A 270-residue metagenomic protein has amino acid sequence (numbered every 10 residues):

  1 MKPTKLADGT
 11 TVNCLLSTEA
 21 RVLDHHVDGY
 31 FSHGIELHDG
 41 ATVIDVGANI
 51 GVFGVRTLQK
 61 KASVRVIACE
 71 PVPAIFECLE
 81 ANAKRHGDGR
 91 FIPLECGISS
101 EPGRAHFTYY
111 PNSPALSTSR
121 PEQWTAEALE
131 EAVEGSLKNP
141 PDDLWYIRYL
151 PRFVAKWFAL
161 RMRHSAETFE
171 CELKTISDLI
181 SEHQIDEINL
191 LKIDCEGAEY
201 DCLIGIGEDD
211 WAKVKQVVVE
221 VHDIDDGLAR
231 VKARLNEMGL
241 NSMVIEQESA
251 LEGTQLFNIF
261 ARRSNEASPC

Functional and structural regions predicted by a protein language model:
M1-C270: Phosphate/nucleotide-binding beta-alpha loop and adjacent structural elements of enzyme active sites
